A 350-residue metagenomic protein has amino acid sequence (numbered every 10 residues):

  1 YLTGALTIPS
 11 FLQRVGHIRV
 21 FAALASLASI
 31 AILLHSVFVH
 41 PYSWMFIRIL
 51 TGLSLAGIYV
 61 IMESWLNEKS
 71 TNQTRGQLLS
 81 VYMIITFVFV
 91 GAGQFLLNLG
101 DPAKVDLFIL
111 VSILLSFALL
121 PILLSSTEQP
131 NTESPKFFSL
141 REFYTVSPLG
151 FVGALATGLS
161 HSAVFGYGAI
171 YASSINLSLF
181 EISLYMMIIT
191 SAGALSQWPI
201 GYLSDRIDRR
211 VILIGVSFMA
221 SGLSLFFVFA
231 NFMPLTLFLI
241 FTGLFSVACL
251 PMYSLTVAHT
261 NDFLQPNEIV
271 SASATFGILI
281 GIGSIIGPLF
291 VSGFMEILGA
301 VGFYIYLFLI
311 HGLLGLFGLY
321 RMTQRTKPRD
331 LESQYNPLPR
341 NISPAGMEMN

Functional and structural regions predicted by a protein language model:
G4-H17, D101, S196-D208, M295-E296: Helix-to-loop junctions at the C-terminal end of transmembrane segments in multipass secondary transporters
R19-L33, S112, V211-F226, F308: Structural signature of the two symmetry-related core transmembrane helices
I49-I84: Cytoplasmic helix-loop-helix junction between adjacent transmembrane helices in 12-TM secondary transporters
G57-S70, L250-Q265: Intracellular juxtamembrane helix-capping segments at the cytosolic ends of symmetry-related transmembrane helices
N72-Y82, L179-F180, L264-F276: Loop-to-transmembrane helix entry/capping segments in MFS-fold secondary transporters and related SLC/MFSD carriers
L97-N98, S112-T132, L314-M322: C-terminal membrane-cytosol helix-exit motif in multi-pass small-molecule transporters
P130-F137, R321-N350: Intrinsic disorder in cytosolic terminal tails and internal cytosolic loops of multi-pass membrane transporters
R210-S254: C-terminal transmembrane helical hairpin of 12-TM major facilitator-type secondary transporters
